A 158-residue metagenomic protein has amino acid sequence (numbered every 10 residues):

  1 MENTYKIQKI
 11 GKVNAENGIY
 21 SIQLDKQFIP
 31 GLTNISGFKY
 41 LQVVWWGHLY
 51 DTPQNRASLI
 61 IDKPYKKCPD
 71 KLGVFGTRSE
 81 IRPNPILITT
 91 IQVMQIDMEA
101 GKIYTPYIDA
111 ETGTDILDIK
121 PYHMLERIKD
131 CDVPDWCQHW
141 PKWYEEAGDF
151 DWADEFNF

Functional and structural regions predicted by a protein language model:
M1-I88, Q95-F158: Cys-His-centered catalytic/binding microenvironment captured across papain-like cysteine peptidases and homologous
